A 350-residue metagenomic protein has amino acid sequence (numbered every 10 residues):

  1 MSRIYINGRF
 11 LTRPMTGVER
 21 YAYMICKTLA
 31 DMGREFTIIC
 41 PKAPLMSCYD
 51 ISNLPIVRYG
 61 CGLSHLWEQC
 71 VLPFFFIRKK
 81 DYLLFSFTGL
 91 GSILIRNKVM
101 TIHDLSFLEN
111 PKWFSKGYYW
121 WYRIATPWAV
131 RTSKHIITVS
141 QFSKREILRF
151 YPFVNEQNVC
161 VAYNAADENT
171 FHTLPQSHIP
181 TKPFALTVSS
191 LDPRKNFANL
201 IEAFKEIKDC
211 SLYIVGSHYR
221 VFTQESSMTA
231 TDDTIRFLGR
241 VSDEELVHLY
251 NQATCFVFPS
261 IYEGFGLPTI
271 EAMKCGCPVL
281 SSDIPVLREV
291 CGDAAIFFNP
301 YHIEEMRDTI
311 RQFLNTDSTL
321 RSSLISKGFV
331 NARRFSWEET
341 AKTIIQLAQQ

Functional and structural regions predicted by a protein language model:
M1-Q350: Carbohydrate transferase catalytic cores enriched for Leloir-type hexosyltransferases
